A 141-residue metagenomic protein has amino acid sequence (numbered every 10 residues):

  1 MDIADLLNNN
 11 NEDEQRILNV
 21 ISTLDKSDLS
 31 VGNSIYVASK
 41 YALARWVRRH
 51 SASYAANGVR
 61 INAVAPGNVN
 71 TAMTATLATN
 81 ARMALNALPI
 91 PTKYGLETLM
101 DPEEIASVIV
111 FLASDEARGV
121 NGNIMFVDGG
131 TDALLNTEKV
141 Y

Functional and structural regions predicted by a protein language model:
M1-A56, N68-V69: Catalytic loop of short-chain dehydrogenase/reductase
E12-K26, T79-Y94: A short C-terminal helix-loop "cap" of Rossmann-like NAD(P)-dependent dehydrogenase/epimerase domains
V47-R48, A106-I109, A113: Short-chain dehydrogenase/reductase
A56-G58, D115-E116: Short coil/turn segments at alpha/beta junctions that flank glycine-rich nucleotide-binding fingerprints
R60, V120-G122: Short, small/polar-rich loop/turn modules that mediate ligand/substrate recognition or access, typified
A63, I124-F126: Conserved beta-strand scaffold in the Rossmann-like NAD(H)/NADP(H)-binding core of dehydrogenases/reductases
A65-T76, N80: Short, flexible catalytic-loop segment of classical short-chain dehydrogenase/reductase
P91-I105, E116: A conserved structural motif in NAD(P)-dependent oxidoreductases
